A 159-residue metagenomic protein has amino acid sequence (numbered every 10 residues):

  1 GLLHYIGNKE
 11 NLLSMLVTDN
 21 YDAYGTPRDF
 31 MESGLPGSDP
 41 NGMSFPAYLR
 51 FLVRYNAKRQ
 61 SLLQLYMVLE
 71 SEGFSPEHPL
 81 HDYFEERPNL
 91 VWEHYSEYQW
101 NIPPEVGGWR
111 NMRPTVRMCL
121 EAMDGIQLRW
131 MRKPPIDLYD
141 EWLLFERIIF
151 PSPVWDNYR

Functional and structural regions predicted by a protein language model:
G1-M15: Helix-turn-helix
I6, K58, V68-P76: Short helix-capping/turn signature of helix-turn-helix
K9, L16, N20, Y24 (+3 more regions): Hydrophobic/aromatic residues within well-ordered alpha-helical segments
M15, D19, T26-L63, T115-C119: Hydrophobic alpha-helical connector segments
M31, L35, G73, W130-K133: Secondary-structure edge/capping motif, primarily at the C-terminal ends of alpha-helices and the immediately following
P40-M43, A57-S61, E77-P103: Amphipathic alpha-helical packing segments from all-alpha helical-bundle domains
L80-E85, I102-R159: Hydrophobic/aromatic-rich alpha-helical bundle segments in the mid-to-C-terminal region
